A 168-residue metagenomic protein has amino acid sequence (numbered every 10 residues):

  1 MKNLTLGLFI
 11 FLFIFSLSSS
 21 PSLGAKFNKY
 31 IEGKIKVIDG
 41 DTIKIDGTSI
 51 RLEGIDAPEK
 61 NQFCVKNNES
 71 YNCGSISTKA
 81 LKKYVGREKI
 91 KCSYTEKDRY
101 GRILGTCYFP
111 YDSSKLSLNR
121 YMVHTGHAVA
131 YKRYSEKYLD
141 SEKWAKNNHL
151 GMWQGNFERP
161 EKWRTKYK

Functional and structural regions predicted by a protein language model:
K2-K168: Small beta-barrel nucleic-acid-binding modules, primarily SNase/OB-fold domains and secondarily Tudor-like barrels
